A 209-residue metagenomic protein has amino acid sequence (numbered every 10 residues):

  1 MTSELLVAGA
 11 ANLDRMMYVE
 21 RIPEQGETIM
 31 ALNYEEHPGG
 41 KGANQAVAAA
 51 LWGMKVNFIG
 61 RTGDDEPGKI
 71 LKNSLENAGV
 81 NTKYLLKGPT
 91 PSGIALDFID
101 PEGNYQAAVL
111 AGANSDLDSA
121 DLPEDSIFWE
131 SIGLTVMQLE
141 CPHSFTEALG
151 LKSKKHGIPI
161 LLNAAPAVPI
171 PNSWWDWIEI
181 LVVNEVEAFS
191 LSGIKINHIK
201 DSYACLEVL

Functional and structural regions predicted by a protein language model:
M1-R61, E66-N73, N77, A95: Glycine-rich phosphate/adenosyl-contacting loop at the front of the ribokinase-like
A10, G60-D64, K87, P101 (+2 more regions): Cofactor-binding loop segments of dinucleotide-utilizing enzymes, especially the Rossmann-like FAD- and NAD(P)+-binding
S74-P89: A glycine-rich helix N-cap at a beta->alpha junction
G79, S115-A120, I160-A167: Short gly/ser/thr-rich secondary-structure transition/capping motifs
K87-P89, D97-L139: Conserved phosphate-binding/catalytic loop of the ribokinase/pfkB sugar-kinase fold
G150-L209: Conserved phosphate/ATP/ADP-binding segment of small-molecule kinases
